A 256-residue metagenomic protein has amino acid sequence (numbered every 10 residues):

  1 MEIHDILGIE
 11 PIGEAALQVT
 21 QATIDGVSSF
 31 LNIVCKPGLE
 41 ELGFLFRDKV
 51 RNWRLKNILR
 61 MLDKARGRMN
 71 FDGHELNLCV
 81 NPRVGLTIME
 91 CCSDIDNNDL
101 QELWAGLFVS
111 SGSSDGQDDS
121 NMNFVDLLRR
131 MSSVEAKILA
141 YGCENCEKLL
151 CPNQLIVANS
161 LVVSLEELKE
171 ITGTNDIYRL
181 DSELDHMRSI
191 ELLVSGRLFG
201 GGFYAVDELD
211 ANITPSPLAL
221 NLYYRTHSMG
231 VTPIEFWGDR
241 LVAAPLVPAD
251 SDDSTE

Functional and structural regions predicted by a protein language model:
I3-M131: Charged, alpha-helical interface segments at or near domain boundaries
E14, Q18, M122-S133, I171-T174 (+2 more regions): Short, solvent-exposed segments of well-ordered alpha helices
A22, S182, T214-P217: Generic recognition of stable, solvent-exposed alpha-helical segments in well-folded globular domains
C79-V84, E170-G201, L209-D210: Short amphipathic alpha-helical interaction segments
N121-T172: Short amphipathic alpha-helical interface segments
Y204-E256: Short, amphipathic alpha-helical interaction segments positioned at domain boundaries
